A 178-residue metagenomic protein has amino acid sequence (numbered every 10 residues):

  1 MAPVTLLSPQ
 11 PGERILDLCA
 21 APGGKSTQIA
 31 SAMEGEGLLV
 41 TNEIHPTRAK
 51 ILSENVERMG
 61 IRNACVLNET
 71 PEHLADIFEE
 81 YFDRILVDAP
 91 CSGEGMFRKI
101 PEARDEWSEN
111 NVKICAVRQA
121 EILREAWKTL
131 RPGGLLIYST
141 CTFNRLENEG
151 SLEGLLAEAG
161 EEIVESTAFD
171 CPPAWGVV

Functional and structural regions predicted by a protein language model:
M1-V178: S-adenosylmethionine
